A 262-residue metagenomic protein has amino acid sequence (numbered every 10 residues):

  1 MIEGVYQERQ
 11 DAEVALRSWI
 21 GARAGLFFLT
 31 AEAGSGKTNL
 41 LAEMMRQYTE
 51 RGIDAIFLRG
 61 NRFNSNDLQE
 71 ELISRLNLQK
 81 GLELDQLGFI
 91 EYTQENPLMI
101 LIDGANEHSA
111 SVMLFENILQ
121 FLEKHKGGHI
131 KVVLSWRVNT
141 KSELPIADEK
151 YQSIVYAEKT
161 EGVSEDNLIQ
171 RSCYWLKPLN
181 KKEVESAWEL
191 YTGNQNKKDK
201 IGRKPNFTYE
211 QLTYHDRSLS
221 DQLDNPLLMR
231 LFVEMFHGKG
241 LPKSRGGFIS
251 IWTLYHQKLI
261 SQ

Functional and structural regions predicted by a protein language model:
M1, L68-L78, L87-I100, A157-P178 (+1 more regions): Extended charged low-complexity segments that act as oligomerization/scaffolding linkers
M1-L26, V112, F121: Walker A/P-loop-proximal flanking segment of P-loop NTPase domains
A22-R23, Q94-N96, K126-H129: Short loop/turn elements that form and flank the Walker-type P-loop nucleotide-binding site in RecA-like NTPase cores
T30-L98, A110: Post-nucleotide-binding-loop coupling segment downstream of the phosphate-binding loop, primarily in RecA-like P-loop
M44-R46, K141-L144, E149-Y151, E165-L168 (+1 more regions): Extended hydrophobic
R62-N64, N106, R137-S142, N180-V184: Conserved nucleotide-binding/hydrolysis micro-motifs of P-loop NTPases
E71-R75, F115-L119, L144-Y156, G238 (+1 more regions): Short secondary-structure boundary/capping segments
I100-S135, I146-E149: Conserved Walker B catalytic segment
